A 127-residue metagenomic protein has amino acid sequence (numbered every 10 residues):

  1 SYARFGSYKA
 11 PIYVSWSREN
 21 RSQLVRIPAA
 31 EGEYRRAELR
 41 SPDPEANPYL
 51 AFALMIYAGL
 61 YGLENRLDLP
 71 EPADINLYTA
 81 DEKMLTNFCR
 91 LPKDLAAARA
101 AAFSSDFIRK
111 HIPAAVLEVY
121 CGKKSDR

Functional and structural regions predicted by a protein language model:
S1-R127: Catalytic-core signal marking the mid-to-C-terminal active-site face
